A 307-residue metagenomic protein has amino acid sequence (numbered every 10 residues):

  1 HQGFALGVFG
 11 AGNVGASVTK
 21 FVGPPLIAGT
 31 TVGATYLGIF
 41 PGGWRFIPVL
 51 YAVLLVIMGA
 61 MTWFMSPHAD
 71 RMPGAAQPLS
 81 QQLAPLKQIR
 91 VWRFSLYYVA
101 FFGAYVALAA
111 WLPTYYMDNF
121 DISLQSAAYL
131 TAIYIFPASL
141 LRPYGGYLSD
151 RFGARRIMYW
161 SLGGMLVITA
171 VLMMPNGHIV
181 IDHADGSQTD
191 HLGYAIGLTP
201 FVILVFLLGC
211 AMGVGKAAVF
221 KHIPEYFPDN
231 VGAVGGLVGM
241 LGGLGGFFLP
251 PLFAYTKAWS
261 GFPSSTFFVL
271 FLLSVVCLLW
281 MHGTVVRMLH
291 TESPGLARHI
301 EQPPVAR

Functional and structural regions predicted by a protein language model:
H1, V214-F227: Intracellular juxtamembrane helix-capping segments at the cytosolic ends of symmetry-related transmembrane helices
V8-S66: Helix-loop-helix hairpin linking two adjacent transmembrane segments in secondary transporters
S17-V18, I135-P143, G246-F247: Residue-level signature of mid-helix packing/kink "hotspots" within the transmembrane helices of 12-pass Major
V22-I39, Y116-M117, L148-S149, F253-G261: Interfacial helix-cap and linker-helix signal at transmembrane-aqueous boundaries of multi-pass secondary transporters
P67-S95, E301-A306: Juxtamembrane intracellular "pre-TM" segments in multi-pass secondary transporters
I89-L140: Extracytoplasmic gate region of multi-pass secondary transporters
L141-G153: Helix-to-loop junctions at the C-terminal end of transmembrane segments in multipass secondary transporters
R155-V219: C-terminal transmembrane helical hairpin of 12-TM major facilitator-type secondary transporters
